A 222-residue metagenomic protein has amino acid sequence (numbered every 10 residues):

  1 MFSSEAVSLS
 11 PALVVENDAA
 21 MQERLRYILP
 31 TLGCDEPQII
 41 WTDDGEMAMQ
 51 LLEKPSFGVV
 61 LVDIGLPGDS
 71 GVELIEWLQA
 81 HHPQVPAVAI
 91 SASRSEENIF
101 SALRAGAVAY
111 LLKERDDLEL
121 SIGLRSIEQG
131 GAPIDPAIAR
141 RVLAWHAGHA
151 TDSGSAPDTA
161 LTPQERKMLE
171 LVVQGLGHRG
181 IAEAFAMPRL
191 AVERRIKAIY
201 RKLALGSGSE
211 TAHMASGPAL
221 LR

Functional and structural regions predicted by a protein language model:
M1-T151: N-terminal regulatory/sensing modules of transcriptional regulators
W77, A184-F185, K202: Residues within the alpha-helical elements of helix-turn-helix
G123, R195-A198: Residues within the DNA-recognition helix of helix-turn-helix
A144-L171: Regulatory hinge/linker segments at domain boundaries that couple sensory/effector modules to output domains
R166-V173, Y200, A212: Hydrophobic residues on short alpha-helical segments
R179-E183, L190, K197, S209: Residues within helix-turn-helix
K197-R222: Basic, Lys/Arg-enriched C-terminal extension of HTH/homeodomain DNA-binding domains
